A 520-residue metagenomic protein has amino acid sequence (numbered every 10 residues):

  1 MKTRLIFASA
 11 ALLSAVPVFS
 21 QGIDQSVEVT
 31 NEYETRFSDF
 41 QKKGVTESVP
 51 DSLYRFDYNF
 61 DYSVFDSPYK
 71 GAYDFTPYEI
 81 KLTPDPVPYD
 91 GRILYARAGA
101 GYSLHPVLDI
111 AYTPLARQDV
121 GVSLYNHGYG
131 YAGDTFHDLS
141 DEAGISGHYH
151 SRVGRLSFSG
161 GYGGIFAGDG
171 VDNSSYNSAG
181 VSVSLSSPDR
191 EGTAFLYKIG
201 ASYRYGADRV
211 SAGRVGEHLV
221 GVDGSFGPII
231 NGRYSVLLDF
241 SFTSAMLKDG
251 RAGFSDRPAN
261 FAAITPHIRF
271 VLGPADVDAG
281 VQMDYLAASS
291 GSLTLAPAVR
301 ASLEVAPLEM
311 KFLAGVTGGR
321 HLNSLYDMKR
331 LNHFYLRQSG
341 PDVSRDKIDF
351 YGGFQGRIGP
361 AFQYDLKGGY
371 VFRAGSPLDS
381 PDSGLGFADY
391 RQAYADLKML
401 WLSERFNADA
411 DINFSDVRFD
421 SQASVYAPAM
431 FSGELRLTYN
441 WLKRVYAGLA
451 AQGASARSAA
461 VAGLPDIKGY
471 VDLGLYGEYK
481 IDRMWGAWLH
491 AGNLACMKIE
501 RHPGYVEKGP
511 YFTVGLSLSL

Functional and structural regions predicted by a protein language model:
D66, G477-Y479, M484-W488, E507-L520: Outer-membrane beta-barrel "beta-signal"
F75-I80, V87-A96, A100-A143, V153-G154 (+1 more regions): Outer-membrane beta-barrel translocator/receptor signature
D90-R92, L104-P106, H137-A143, N173-V181 (+9 more regions): Residues that define the transmembrane beta-barrel architecture of outer-membrane proteins
A100-Y102, N126-A132, S151-V153, Y162-G168 (+14 more regions): Transmembrane beta-strands of outer-membrane beta-barrel pores
P114-A116, G147-S151, L185-D189, F226-I230 (+9 more regions): Residue-level signature of outer-membrane beta-barrel architecture
Q118-G121, V153-F158, R190-K198, I230-L238 (+7 more regions): Repeated loop/turn-to-beta-strand initiation elements of outer-membrane beta-barrel proteins
Y131-S146, S157-L196, G200-L219: Flexible loop and strand-edge segments within Gram-negative outer membrane beta-barrel domains
Y326-V343, F372-Y390, S415-E434, A450-K480 (+1 more regions): Outer-membrane beta-barrel domain signature, especially the mid-to-C-terminal portions of large Gram-negative OMP
